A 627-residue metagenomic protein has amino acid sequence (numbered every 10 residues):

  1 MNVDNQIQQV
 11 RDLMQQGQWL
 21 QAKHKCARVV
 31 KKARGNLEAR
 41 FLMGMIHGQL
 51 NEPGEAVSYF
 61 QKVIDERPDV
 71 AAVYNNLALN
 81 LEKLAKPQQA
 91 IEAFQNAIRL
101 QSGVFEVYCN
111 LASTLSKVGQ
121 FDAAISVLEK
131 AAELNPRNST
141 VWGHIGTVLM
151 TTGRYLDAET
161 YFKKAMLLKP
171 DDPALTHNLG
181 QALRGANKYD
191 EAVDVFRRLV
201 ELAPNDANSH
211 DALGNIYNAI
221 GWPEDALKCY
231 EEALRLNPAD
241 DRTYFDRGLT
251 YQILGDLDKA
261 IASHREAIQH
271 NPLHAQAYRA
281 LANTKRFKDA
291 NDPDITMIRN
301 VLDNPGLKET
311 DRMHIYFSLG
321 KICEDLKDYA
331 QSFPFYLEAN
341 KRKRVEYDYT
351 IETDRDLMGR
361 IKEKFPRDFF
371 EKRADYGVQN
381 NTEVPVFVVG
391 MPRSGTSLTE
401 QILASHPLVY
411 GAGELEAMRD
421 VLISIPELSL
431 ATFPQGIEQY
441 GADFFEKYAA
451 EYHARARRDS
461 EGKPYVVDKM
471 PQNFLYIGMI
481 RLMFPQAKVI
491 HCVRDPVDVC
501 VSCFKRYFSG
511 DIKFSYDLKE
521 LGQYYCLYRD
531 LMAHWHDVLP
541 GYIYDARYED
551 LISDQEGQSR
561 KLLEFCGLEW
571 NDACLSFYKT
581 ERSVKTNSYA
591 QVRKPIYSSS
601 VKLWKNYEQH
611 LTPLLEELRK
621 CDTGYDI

Functional and structural regions predicted by a protein language model:
D4-K32, M45-Q49, T147, T151: Alpha-helical segment of the N-proximal tetratricopeptide repeat
R11, E38-Q49, A72-K83, F105-K117 (+6 more regions): Conserved alpha-helical positions within TPR/SEL1-like repeat arrays
L254, V409-A412, E416-F445, D459-Y625: PAPS-dependent sulfotransferase catalytic domain
Y329-A330, P334-Y448, R582, V592-R593 (+1 more regions): PAPS-dependent sulfotransferase catalytic core
